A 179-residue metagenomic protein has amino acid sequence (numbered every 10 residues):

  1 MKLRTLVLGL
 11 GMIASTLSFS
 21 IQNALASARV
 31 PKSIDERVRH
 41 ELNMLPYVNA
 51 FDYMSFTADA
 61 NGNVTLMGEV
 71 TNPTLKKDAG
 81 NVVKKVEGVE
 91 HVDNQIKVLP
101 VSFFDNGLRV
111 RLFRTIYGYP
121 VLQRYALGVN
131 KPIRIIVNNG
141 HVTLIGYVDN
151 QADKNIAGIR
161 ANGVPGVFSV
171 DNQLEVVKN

Functional and structural regions predicted by a protein language model:
K2-G11, S15-N179: N-terminal targeting leaders
